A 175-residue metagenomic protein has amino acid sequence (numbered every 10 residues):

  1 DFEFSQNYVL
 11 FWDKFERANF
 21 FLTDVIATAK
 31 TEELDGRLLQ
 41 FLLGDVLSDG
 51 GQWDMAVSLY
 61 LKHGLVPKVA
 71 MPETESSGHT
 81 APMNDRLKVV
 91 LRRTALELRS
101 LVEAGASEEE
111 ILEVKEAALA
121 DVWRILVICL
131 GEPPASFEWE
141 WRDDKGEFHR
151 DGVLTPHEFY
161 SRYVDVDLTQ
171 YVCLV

Functional and structural regions predicted by a protein language model:
F2-V175: Structured alpha-helical subdomains that flank or immediately precede key functional sites
